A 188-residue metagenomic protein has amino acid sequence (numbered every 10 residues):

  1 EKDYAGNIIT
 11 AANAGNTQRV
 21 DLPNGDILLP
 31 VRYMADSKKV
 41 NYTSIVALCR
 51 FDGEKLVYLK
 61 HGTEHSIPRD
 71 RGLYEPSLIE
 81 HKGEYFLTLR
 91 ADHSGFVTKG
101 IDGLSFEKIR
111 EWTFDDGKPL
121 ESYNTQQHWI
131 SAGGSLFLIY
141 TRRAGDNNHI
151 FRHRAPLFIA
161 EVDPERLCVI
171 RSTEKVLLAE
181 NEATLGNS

Functional and structural regions predicted by a protein language model:
E1-A12, V20-E75, I79-E121, G133-S135 (+1 more regions): Beta-rich carbohydrate-recognition and catalytic domains
Y123-Q127: Alpha-helical scaffolding within the catalytic cores of extracellular/periplasmic polymer-degrading hydrolases
